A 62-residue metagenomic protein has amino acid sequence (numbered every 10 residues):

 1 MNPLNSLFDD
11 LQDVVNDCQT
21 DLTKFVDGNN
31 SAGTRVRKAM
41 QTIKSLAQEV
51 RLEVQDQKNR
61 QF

Functional and structural regions predicted by a protein language model:
M1-D21: N-terminal acidic leader/helix
V15, Q19-L22, K44-A47, R51-V54: A structural signal for well-ordered alpha-helices, especially hydrophobic packing surfaces of coiled-coils
A32, V54-Q55: A charge-rich, low-complexity, intrinsically flexible signal that marks solvent-exposed coils, linkers, repeats
G33-Q41: Short, charged, amphipathic alpha-helical segments
